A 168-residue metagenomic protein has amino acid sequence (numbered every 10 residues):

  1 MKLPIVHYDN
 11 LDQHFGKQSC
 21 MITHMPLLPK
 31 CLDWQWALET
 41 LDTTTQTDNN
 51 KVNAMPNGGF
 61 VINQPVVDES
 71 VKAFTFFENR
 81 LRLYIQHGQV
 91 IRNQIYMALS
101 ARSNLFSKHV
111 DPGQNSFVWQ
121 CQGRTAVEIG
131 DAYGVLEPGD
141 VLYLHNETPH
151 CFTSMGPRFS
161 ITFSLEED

Functional and structural regions predicted by a protein language model:
M1, D12-M21: Extreme N-terminal targeting and regulatory segments of eukaryotic proteins
M1-K2, W34: Short linear functional motifs in flexible/disordered or boundary regions
L3-I5, D9-Q13, K30, D42-D140 (+1 more regions): Active-site region of the double-stranded beta-helix
C20-P26, N63-P65: Short amphipathic
P26, L32-D33: Rossmann-like AdoMet
W34-L41: Short Gly/aromatic-enriched secondary-structure transition segments
